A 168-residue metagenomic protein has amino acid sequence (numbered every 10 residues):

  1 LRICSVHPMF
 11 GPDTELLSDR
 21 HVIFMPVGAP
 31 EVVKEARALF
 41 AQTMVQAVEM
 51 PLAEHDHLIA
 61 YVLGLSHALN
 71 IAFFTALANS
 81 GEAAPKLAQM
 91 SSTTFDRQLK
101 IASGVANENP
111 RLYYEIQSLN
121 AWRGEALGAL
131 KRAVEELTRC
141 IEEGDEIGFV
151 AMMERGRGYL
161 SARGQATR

Functional and structural regions predicted by a protein language model:
L1-T14, V32: Rossmann-fold NAD(P)-binding glycine/threonine-rich loop
F10-T14, M50, E108-Y114: Short amphipathic alpha-helical segments, especially helix-boundary/capping motifs
D19-G104: Internal alpha-helical scaffold of NAD(P)-dependent oxidoreductase catalytic cores
K86-G164: Interdomain hinge/lid region at the active-site interface of Rossmann-like NAD(P)-dependent oxidoreductases
A166-R168: Long, positively charged, glycine-interspersed low-complexity recognition regions
